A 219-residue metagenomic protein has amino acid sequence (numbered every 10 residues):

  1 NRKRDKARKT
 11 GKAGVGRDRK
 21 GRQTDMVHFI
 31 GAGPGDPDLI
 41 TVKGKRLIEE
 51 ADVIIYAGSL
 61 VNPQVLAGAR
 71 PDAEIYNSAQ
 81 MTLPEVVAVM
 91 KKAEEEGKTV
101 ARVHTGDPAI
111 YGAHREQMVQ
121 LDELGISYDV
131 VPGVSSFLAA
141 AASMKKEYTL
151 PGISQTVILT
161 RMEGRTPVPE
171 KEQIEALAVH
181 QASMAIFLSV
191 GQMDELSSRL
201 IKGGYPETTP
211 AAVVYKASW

Functional and structural regions predicted by a protein language model:
N1-R22, M26-V27, E96-V100, T156 (+1 more regions): A contiguous loop/helix-start segment that scaffolds small-molecule binding in enzyme catalytic cores
N1-R4, G16-V134, A139: Class I S-adenosyl-L-methionine
G44-K45, K91, K146-T149, E172-A176 (+1 more regions): A generic local secondary-structure boundary/capping motif
G68, S143-M144, R199: Residue-level signal for well-ordered alpha-helical positions
D72-E74, V119, K146-P151, G203: Short, hinge-like loop/turn segments at secondary-structure boundaries
H104-D107, I126-S127, R161-M162, Q181-F187: Flexible, glycine/proline-enriched loop segments at strand-loop-helix junctions that form or flank small-ligand binding
A142-R165: Short, glycine-/small-residue-rich phosphate/pyrophosphate-handling segment
